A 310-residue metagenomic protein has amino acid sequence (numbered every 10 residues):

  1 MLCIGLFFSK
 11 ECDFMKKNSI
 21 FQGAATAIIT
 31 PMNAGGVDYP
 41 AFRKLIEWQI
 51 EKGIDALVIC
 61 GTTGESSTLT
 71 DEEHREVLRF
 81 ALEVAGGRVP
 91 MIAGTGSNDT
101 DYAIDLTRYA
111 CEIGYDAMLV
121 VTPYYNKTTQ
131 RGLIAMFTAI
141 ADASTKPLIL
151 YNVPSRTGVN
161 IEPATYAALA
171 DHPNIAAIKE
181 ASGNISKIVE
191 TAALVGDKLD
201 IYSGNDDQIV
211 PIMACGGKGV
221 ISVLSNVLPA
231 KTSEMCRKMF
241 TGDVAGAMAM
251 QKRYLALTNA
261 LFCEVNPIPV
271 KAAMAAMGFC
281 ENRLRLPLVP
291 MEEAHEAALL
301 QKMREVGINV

Functional and structural regions predicted by a protein language model:
M1-F14: Short, Lys/Arg-enriched N-terminal segments with co-localized hydrophobic residues within the first ~10-30 amino acids
K16-I20, K52, E190-A193, L199 (+1 more regions): Catalytic cores of TIM-barrel enzymes
K16-T26, T30-N33, V37-G158: Active-site beta->alpha loop and helix N-cap motifs at the rims of alpha/beta catalytic domains
F21, F42, H74, L78 (+7 more regions): A general structural signal for well-ordered alpha-helical segments in protein cores
G23-I29, W48, K52, A214-G217 (+1 more regions): C-terminal alpha-helical cap/extension of soluble enzyme domains
E76, F80-A85, Y109, I113 (+8 more regions): Alpha-helical structural signal in soluble globular domains
N152, N174-I175, R285: Glycine-rich phosphate-binding "P-loop"
R156-F262: Catalytic alpha/beta core domains of metabolic enzymes, predominantly
